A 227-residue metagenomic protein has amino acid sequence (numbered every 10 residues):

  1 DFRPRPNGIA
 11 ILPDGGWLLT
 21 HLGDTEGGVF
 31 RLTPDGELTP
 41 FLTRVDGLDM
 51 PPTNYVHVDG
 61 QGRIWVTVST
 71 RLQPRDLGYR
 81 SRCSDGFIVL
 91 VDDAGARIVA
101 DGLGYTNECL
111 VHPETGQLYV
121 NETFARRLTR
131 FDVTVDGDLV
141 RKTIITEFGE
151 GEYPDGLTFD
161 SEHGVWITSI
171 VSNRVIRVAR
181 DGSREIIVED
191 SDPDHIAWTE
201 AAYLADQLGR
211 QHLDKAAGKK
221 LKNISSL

Functional and structural regions predicted by a protein language model:
D1, T39-D46, G95-D101, R141-F148 (+2 more regions): A short beta-strand motif characteristic of beta-propeller blades
F2-H21, D46-I64, T70-L72, R82-I88 (+5 more regions): Beta-rich, blade/repeat-based domains predominating in secreted/periplasmic proteins but also intracellular
L22-D24, S69-R71, T123, V133 (+1 more regions): Short loop/turn segments immediately following the C-termini of beta-strands
E26, R82-D85, A125, L139 (+1 more regions): A detector of repeated loop/turn-to-beta-strand junctions in beta-rich toroidal repeat architectures
G28-F30, G86-V89, R127-T129, R174-I176: A short loop-to-beta-strand structural motif that recurs across blades of beta-propeller domains
R31-G36, S81-A94: Beta-propeller blade signature
T33-P34, L77, D92, D132 (+1 more regions): Structural recognition of the beta-propeller blade-terminating site
F131-D138, R180-E185, D190-S191: Short loop/turn segments immediately following beta-strands, especially the blade-tip and inter-blade linker loops
